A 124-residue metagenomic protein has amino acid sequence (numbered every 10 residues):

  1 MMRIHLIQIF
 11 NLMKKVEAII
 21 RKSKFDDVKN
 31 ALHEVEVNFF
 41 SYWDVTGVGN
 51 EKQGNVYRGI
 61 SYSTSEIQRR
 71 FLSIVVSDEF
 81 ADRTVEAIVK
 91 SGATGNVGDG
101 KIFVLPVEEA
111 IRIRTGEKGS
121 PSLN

Functional and structural regions predicted by a protein language model:
M2-N124: Positively charged, small/polar-rich N-terminal and surface patches that mediate targeting and assembly and bind
